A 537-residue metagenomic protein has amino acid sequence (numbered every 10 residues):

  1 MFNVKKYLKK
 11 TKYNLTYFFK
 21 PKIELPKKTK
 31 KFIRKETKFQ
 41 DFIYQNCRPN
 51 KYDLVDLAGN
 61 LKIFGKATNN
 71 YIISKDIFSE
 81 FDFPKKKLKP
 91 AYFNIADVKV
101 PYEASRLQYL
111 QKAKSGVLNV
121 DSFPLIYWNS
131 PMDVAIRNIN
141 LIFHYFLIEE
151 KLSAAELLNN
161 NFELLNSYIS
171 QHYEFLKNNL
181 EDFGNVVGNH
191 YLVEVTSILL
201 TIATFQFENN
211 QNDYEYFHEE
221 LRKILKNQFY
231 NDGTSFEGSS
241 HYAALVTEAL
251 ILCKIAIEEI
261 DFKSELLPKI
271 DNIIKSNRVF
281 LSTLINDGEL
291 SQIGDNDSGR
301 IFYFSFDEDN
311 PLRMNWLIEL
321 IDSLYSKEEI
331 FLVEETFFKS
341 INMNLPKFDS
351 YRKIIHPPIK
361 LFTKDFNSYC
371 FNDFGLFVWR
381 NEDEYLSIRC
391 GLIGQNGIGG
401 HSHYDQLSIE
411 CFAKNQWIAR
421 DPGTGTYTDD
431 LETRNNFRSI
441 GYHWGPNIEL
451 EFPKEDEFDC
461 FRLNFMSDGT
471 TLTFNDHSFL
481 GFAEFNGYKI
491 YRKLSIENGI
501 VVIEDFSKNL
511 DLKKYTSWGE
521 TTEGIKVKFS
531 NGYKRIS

Functional and structural regions predicted by a protein language model:
M1-I77: Extreme N-terminal leader/anchor segments
N46-S122, P131: Substrate-binding groove/exosite segments of carbohydrate-active enzymes
P90, N94-I274: Aromatic-lined, polymer-binding surfaces characteristic of secreted/periplasmic polysaccharide-degrading enzymes
S105, E194, D373-G375, D405-L407 (+1 more regions): Residues that flank catalytic or metal-binding motifs in active/ligand-binding sites
A135, Y303-S305, I330-F331, E335 (+2 more regions): CBM-like, beta-strand-rich accessory domains located in the C-terminal region of large, secreted polysaccharide-active
H172, N189-H190, H241-A243, H401-S408 (+2 more regions): Histidine-centered active-site/metal-ligand motif
H241-I418, F474-H477: Carbohydrate-active enzyme catalytic cores, enriched for enzymes that act on polyanionic acidic polysaccharides
G391, G423-T424: Residue-level structural signal for beta-strand termini and adjacent loop
